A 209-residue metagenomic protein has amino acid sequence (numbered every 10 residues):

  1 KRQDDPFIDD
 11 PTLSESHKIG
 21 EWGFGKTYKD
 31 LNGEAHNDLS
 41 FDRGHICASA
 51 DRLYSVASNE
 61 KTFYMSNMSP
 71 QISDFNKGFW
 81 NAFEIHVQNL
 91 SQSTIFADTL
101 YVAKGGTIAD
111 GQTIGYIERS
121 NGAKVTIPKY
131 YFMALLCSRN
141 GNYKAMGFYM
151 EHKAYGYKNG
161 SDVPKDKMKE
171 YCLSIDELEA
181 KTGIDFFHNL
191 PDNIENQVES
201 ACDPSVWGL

Functional and structural regions predicted by a protein language model:
K1-D4: N-terminal low-complexity or amphipathic/hydrophobic leaders
L13-L209: Domain-level detector of nuclease and nuclease-like folds in predominantly extracellular/periplasmic contexts
